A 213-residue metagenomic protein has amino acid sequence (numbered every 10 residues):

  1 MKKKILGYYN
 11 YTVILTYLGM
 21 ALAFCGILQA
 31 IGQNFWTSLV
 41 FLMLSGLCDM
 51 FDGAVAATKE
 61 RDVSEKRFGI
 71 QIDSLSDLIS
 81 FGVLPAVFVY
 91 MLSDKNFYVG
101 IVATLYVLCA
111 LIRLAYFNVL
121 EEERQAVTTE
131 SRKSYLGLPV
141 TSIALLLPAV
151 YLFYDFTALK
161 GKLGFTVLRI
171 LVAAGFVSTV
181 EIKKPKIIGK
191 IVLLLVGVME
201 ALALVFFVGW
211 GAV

Functional and structural regions predicted by a protein language model:
M1-G53, G175-V213: Topogenic membrane-insertion module of multi-pass membrane proteins
M1-K3, F51-K66, Y116-S134: Cytosolic, membrane-interface loops and tails of multi-pass inner-membrane proteins
K2, L6-T16, G32, W36 (+7 more regions): Membrane-water interface of alpha-helical transmembrane segments
T12-Y17, T58-R113: Multi-pass membrane catalytic core of lipid/isoprenoid biosynthesis enzymes
L15-A21, F41-L44, I79-G82, V102-L108 (+5 more regions): Lipid-exposed faces of alpha-helical membrane segments in multi-pass integral membrane proteins
C25-V40, I79, V83-T104, L146-G164 (+1 more regions): Helix-coil boundary and interhelical linker segments in multi-pass alpha-helical membrane proteins
D49, Y106-L120, I170-P185: Transmembrane alpha-helical segments that form the membrane-embedded catalytic/substrate-channel core of multi-pass
Q125-V213: C-terminal membrane-associated helical module and adjoining short loops/tails
